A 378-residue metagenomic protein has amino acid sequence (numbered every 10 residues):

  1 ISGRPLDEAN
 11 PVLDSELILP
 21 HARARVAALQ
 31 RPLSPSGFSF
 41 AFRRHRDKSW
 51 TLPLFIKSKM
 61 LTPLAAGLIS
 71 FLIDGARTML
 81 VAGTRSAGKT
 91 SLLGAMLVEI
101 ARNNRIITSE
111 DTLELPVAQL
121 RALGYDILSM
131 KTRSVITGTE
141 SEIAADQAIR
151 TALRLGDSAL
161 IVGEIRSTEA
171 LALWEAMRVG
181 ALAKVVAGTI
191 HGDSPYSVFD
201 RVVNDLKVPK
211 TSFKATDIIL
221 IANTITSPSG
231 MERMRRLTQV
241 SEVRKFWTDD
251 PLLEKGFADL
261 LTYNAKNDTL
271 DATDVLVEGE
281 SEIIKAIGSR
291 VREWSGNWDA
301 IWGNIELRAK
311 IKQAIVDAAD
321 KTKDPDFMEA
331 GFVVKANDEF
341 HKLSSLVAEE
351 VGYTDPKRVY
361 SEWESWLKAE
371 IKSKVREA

Functional and structural regions predicted by a protein language model:
I1-G75: P-loop NTP-binding catalytic core
P11-S15, A24-L29, Q147, D205 (+2 more regions): Glycine-rich, charged/polar anion/phosphate-binding loops that engage phosphate groups from diverse ligands
L17-L19, Q30-P32, R44, E110 (+3 more regions): Flexible glycine-/small-residue-rich
A65, L93-G94: Motif I (Walker A/P-loop) of helicase-class P-loop NTPases
S70-F71, A76-S86, A95-I225: Switch/coupling sub-region of P-loop NTPases
K89: Conserved lysine of the Walker
I218-K310: Conserved P-loop NTPase
I301-A378: Terminal-proximal interaction/regulatory segments of ATP-powered molecular machines
